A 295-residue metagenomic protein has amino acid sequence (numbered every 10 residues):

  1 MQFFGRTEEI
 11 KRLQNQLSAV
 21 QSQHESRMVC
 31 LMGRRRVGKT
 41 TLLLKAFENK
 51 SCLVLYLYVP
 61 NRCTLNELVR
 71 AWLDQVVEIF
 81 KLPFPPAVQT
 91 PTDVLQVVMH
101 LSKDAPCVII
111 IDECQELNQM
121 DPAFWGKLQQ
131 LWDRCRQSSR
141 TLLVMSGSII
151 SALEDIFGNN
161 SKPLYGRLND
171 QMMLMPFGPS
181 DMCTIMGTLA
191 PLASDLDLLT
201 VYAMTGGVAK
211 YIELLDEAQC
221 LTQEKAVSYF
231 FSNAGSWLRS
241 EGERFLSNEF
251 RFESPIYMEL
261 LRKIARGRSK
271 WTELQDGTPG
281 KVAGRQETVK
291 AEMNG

Functional and structural regions predicted by a protein language model:
M1-G295: Phosphate-binding site recognition
